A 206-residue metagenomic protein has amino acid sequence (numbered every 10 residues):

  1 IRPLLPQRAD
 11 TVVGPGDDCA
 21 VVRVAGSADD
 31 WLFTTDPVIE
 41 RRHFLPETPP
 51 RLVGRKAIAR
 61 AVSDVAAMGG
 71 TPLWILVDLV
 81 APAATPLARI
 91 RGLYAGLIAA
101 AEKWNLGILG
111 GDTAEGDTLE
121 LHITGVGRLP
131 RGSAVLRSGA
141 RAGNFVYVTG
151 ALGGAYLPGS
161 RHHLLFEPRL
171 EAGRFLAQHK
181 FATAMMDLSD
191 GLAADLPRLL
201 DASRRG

Functional and structural regions predicted by a protein language model:
I1-G206: Helix-biased detector of long, well-ordered alpha-helical tracts
